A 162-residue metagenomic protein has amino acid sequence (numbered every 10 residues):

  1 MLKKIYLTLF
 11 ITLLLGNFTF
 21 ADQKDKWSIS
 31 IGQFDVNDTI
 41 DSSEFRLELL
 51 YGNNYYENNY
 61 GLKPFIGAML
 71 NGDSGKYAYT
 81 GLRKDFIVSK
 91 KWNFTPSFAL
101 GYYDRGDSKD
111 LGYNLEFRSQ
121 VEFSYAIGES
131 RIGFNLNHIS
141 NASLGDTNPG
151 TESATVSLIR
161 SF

Functional and structural regions predicted by a protein language model:
M1-K24: Cleavable N-terminal export/targeting peptides
F20-K24, N53-L62, I87-F94: Short loop/turn motifs that connect adjacent beta-strands in outer-membrane beta-barrel proteins
D22-N54: Outer-membrane beta-barrel initiation region
K26-D35, N59-N71, P96-Y102, F134-S140: Transmembrane beta-strand segments that form the barrel wall of outer-membrane beta-barrel proteins
F34-E44, A68-Y79, V88-K90, D107-N114 (+1 more regions): Solvent-exposed loop/turn segments connecting transmembrane beta-strands in outer-membrane beta-barrel proteins
S43-L47, Y125-I127, G150-F162: Outer-membrane beta-barrel "beta-signal"
L49-N53, K84-F86, Y125-I127, H138 (+1 more regions): Residue-level signature of outer-membrane beta-barrel architecture
K91-E122: Mid-chain, well-packed structural core segment of small domains
